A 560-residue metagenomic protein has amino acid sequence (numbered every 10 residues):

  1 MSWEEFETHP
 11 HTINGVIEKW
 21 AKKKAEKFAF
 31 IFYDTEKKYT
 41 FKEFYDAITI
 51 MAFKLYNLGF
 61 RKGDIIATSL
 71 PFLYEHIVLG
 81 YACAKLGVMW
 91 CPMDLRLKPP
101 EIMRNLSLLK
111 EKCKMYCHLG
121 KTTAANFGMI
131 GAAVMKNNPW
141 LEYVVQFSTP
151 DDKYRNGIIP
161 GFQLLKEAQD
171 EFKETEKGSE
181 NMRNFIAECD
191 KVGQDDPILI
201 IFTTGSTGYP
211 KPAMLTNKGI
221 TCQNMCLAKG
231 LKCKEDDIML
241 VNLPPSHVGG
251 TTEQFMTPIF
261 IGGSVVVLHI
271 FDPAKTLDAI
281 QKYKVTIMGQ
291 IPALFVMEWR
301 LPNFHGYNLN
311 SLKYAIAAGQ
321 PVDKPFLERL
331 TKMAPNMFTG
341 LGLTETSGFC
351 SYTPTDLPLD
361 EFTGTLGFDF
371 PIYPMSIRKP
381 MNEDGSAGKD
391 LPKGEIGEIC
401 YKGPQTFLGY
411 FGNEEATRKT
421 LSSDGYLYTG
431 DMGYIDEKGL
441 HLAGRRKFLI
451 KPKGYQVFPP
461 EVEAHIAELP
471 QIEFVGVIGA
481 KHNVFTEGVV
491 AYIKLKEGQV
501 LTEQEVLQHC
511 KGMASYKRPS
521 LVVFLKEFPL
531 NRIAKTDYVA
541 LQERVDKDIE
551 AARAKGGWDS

Functional and structural regions predicted by a protein language model:
A25-F28, N138, Q146, Q163-F202 (+2 more regions): Conserved pre-ATP/AMP-binding loop-to-beta segment of ANL
E26-L73, I77-Y81, K98-M103, Q163-L164 (+3 more regions): Conserved AMP-binding/adenylate-forming core of the ANL superfamily
K38-K42, C189-K191, I198-C222: Conserved AMP-binding A3 loop
K85-Q169, E497-Q499: Structural core segment of the AMP-binding/adenylate-forming
L97, R104-L108, H118, M288 (+5 more regions): AMP-binding/adenylate-forming catalytic core of the ANL superfamily
Q146-F147, G512-T536, G556-S560: AMP-binding/adenylate-forming catalytic domain of the ANL superfamily
Q163, V285-Q290, W299-E361, P374 (+1 more regions): Gly/Ser/Thr-rich phosphate-binding loop
T221-I238, S246-I287, F295-P302: Conserved AMP-binding/adenylation subdomain of ANL enzymes
